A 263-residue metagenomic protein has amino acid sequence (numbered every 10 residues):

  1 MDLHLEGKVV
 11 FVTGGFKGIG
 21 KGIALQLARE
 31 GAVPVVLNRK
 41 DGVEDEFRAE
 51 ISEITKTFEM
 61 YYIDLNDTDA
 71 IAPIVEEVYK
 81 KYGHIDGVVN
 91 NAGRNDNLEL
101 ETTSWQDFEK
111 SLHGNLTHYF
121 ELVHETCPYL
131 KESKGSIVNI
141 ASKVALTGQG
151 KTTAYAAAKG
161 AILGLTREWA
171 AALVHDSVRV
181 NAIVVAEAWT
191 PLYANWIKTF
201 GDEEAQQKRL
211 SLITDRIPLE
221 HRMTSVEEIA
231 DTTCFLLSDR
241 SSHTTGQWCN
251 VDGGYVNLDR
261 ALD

Functional and structural regions predicted by a protein language model:
F16-G18: Conserved glycine-rich cofactor-binding loop
E99-L100, S104-L112, I213: Substrate-binding pocket helix/loop in short-chain dehydrogenase/reductase
V123, A158, T166: Active-site helix of classical SDR
P128, A171-H175, S242: Alpha-helical segment proximal to the catalytic Tyr-Lys
S142: Residue(s) in the substrate-gating loop at a strand-loop-helix junction that position the organic substrate next
T147, C234, T245-D263: Short C-terminal tail/terminal secondary-structure segment of NAD(P)H-dependent dehydrogenase/reductase domains
A182, E204-R240, T244, V251-G253: C-terminal helical subdomain
